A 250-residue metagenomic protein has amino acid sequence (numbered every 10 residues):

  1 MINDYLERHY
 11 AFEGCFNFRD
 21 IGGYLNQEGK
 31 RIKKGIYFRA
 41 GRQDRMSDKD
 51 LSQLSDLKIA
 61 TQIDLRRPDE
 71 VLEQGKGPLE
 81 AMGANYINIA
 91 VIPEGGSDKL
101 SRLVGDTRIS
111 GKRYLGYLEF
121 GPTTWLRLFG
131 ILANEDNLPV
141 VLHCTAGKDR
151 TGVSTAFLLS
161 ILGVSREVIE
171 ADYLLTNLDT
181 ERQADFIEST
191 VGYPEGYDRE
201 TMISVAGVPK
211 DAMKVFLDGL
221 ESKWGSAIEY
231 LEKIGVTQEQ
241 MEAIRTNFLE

Functional and structural regions predicted by a protein language model:
M1-V141, V153-E250: Cys-dependent protein tyrosine phosphatase-like superfamily
A146, R150-T151: Ser/Thr-glycine-rich phosphate-binding loops at phosphate-binding pockets of nucleotides, nucleotide cofactors
